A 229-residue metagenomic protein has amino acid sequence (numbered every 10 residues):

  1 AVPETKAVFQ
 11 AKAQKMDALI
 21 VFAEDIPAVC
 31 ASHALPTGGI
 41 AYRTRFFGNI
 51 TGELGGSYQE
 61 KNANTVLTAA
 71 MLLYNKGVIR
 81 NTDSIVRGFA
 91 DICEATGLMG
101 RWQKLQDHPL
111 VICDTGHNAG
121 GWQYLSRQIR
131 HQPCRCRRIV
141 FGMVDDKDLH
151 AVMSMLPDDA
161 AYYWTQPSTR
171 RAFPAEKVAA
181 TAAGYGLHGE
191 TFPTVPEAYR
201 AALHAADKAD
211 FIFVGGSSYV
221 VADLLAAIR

Functional and structural regions predicted by a protein language model:
A1-F46, L67-S84: Acidic, Mg2+-coordinating active-site environments of NTP-dependent enzymes
V2-V21, C30, T37, L110-C113 (+2 more regions): C-terminal helical cap/extension that packs against the catalytic core of soluble nucleotide-cofactor enzymes
C30, T37-A41, D91-R101, V195-E197: Short, motif-level signal for alpha-helix interfacial/capping segments enriched in acidic residues and aromatics/proline
A41-G52, A182-E190, F211-G216: A polyampholytic, Gly/Pro-enriched intrinsically disordered region
F46-A161: Nucleotide phosphate-binding/pyrophosphate-handling subdomain across enzymes that bind or process nucleotide phosphates
L73-G77, I129, A182, A206 (+1 more regions): Active-site catalytic pocket residues across diverse enzymes, especially alpha/beta-hydrolases
F141-M143, V214-S218: Glycine-rich beta-strand-to-loop/alpha-helix junction loops that act as flexible
S217-R229: Glycine/aspartate-rich loop-and-adjacent alpha/beta segment that forms the canonical ThDP
